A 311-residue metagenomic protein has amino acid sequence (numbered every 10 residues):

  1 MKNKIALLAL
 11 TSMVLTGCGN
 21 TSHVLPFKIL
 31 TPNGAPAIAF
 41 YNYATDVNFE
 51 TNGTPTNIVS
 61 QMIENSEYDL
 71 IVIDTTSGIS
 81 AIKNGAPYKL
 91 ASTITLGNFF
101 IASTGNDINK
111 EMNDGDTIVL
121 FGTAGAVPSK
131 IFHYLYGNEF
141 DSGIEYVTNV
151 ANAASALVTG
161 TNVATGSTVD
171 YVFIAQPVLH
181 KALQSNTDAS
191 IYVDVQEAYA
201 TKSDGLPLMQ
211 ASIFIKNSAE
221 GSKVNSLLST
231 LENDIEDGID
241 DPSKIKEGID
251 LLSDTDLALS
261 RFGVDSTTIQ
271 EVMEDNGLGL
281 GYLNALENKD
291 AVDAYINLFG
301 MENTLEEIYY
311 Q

Functional and structural regions predicted by a protein language model:
L15-G17: C-terminal motif of bacterial Sec signal peptides marking the signal peptidase cleavage site
G19-T21: Bacterial signal peptide processing site
H23-V47, T104-K181: Bilobed "Venus flytrap"/periplasmic-binding protein-like clamshell domains and structurally analogous long
K28, A86-I94, T117-F121, E197-G205: A structural signal for short loop-to-beta-strand junctions that line the ligand-binding cleft of periplasmic/secreted
A35-P36, K246-Q311: An extracytoplasmic/periplasmic, membrane-proximal ligand-sensing/linker region
I38-Y41, P55-P87, F99-N106, A153-A164 (+1 more regions): Pocket-flanking alpha-helical
I118-V147, F214, A219-E271, Y309: Ligand-binding clefts/hinges and TM-proximal coupling segments of bilobed small-molecule sensing domains
V147-L251: Pocket-lining segment of extracytoplasmic ligand-binding domains
